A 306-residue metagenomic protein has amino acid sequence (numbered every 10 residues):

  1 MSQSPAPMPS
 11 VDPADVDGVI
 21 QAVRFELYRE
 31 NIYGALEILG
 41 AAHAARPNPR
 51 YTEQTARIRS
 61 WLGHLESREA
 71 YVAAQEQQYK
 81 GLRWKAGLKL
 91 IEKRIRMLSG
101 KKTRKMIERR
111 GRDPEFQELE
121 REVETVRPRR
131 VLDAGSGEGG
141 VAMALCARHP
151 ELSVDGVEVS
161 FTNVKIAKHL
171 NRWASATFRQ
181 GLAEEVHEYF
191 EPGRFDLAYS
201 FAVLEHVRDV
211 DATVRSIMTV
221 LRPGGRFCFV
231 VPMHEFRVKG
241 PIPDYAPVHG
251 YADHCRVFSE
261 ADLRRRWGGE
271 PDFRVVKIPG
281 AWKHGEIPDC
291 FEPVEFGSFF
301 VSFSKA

Functional and structural regions predicted by a protein language model:
A6-V16: TPR-adjacent "capping" and linker segments in tetratricopeptide-repeat scaffold/adaptor proteins
V16-D17, R24-E30, E37, P49-G193 (+2 more regions): Conserved N-terminal segment of class I S-adenosyl-L-methionine
G137-E138, S160-T162, L204, H234-F236 (+1 more regions): Short, solvent-exposed loop/turn segments at secondary-structure junctions
Y199-R208: A short SAM/SAH-binding and catalytic strip from SAM-dependent methyltransferases
R208-M218, R226-S304: S-adenosyl-L-methionine-dependent methyltransferase catalytic module, highlighting the catalytic core
